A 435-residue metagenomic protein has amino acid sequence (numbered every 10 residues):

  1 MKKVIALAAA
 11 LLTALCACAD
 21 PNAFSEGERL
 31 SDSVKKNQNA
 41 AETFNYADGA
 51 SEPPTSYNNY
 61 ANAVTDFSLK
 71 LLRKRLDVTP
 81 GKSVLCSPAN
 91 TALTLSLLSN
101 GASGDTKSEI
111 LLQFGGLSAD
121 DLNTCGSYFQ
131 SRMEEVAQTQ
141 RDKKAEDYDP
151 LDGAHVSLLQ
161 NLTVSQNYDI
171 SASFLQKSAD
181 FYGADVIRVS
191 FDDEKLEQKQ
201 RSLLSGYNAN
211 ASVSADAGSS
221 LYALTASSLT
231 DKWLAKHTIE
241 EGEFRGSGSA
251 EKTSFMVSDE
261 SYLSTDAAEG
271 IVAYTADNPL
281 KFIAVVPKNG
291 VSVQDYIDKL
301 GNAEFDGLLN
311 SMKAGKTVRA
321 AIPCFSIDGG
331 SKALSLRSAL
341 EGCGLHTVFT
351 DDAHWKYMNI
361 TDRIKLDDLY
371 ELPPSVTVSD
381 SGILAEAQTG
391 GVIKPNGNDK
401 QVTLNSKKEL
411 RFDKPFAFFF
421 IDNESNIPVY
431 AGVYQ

Functional and structural regions predicted by a protein language model:
M1-V4, A8: Positively charged n-region of N-terminal signal peptides that target proteins for export
I5, C18-V189: Detector for small/aliphatic-rich hydrophobic stretches
C18, E26-D48, D362-I364, S375 (+4 more regions): Non-catalytic interaction/Regulatory regions outside core domains
G81-K82, L117-N289, S311-K400: Non-catalytic, conformational "gating/processing" segments within enzyme and secreted inhibitor domains
I110-F114, H237-F244, D295-N302: Short Gly/aromatic-enriched secondary-structure transition segments
E269-V285, Q401-Q435: Extended hydrophobic
P287-A314: Internal alpha/beta scaffold segment
